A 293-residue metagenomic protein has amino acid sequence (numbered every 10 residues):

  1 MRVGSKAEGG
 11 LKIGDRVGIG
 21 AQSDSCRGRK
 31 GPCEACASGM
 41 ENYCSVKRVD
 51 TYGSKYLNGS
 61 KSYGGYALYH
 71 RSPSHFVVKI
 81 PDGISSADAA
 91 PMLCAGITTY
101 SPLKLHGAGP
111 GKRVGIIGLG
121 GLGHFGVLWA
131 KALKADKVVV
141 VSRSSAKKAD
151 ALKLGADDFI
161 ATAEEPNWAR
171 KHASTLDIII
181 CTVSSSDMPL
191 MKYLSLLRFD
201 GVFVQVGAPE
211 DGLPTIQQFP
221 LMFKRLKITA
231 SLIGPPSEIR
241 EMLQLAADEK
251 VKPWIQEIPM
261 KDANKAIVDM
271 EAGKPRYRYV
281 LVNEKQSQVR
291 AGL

Functional and structural regions predicted by a protein language model:
M1-A37, P81-G83: Glycine-rich beta-strand-centered segment in the early N-terminal region that forms part of a ligand/cofactor-binding
A21-H75: Cysteine-cluster motifs in flexible loop/terminal segments that predominantly coordinate metals
N58-Y66, D82-L105, I116-F125: A glycine-rich, Thr/Ser-enriched phosphate-binding loop motif common to dinucleotide/cofactor-binding enzymes
P110-L119, K131-K192: Adenosine-nucleotide cofactor-binding segment
V140, K192, P236-L293: C-terminal hydrophobic helical "lid"/dimerization subdomain of Rossmann-like NAD(P)H-dependent oxidoreductases
L197-F199: Helix-to-beta-strand junctions that scaffold the AdoMet/dcAdoMet cofactor pocket in Class I SAM-dependent enzymes
G201-V204, I216-Q256: Rossmann-fold dehydrogenase core element
